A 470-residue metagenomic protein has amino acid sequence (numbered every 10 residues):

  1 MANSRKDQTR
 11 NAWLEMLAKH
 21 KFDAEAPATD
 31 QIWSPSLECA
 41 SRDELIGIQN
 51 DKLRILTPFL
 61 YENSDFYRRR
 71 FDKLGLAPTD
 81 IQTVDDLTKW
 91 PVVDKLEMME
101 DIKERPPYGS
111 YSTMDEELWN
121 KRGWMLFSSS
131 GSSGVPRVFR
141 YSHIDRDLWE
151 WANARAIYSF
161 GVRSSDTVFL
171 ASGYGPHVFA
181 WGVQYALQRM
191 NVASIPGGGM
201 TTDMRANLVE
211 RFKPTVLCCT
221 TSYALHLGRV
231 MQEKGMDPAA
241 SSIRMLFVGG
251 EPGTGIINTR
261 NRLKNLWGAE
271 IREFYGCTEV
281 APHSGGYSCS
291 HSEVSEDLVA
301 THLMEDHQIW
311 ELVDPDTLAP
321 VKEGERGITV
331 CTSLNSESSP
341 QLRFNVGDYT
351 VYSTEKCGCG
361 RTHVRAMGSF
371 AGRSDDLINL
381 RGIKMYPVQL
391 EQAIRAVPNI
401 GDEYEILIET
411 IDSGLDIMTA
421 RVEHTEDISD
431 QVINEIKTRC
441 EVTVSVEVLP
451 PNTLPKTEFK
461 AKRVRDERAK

Functional and structural regions predicted by a protein language model:
M1-S128, G134-L148, S159, T419 (+3 more regions): Nucleotide 5′-phosphate-binding alpha/beta core
L60, S128-S132, V168, L217 (+2 more regions): Conserved S/T- and glycine-rich ATP-binding loop of Class I adenylate-forming
H143-A156, T167-H226: AMP-binding/adenylate-forming
V162-D166: Short helix-loop-beta connector
T167, K234-T254: Conserved helix-loop-beta element of the AMP-binding
L217, V330, L334-C440, T457-F459: AMP-binding/adenylate-forming catalytic core of the ANL superfamily
G253-G255, T259-K356: Conserved AMP-binding/adenylate-forming
